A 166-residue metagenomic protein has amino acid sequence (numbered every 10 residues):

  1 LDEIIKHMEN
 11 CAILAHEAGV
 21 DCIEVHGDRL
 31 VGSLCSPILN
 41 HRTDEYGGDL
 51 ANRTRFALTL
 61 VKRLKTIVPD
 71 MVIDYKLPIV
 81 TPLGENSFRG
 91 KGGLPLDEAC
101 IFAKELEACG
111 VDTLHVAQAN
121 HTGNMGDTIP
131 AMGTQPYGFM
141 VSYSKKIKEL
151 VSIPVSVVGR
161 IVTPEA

Functional and structural regions predicted by a protein language model:
L1-A166: Flavin-dependent oxidoreductase catalytic cores
